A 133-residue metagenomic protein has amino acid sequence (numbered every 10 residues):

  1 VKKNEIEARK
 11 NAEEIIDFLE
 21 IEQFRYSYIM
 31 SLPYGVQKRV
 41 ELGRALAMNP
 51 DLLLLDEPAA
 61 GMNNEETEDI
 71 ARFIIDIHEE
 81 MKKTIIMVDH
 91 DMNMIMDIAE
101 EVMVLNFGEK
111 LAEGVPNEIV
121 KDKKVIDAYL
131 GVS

Functional and structural regions predicted by a protein language model:
V1-S133: Glycine-rich phosphate-binding loops of nucleotide-dependent enzymes
